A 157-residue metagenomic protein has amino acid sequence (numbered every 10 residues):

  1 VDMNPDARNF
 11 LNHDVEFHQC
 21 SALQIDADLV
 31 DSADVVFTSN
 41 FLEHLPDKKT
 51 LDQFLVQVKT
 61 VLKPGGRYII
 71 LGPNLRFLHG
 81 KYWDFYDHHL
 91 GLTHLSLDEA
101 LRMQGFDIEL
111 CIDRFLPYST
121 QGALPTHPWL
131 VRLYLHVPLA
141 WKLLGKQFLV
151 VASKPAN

Functional and structural regions predicted by a protein language model:
V1-L78, L95-D98, V150-K154: Conserved SAM-binding loop
L11-H13, G80-D84, T120-P125: Short aromatic-enriched loop/helix-cap "lid" or pocket-rim segments at secondary-structure transitions that line
F17, E99, L110-N157: A C-terminal cap/extension of S-adenosyl-L-methionine-dependent methyltransferases that defines the acceptor-substrate
S32, G105-D107: Short loop/turn motifs at secondary-structure junctions
K48, G91, K142-L143: Short, solvent-exposed loop/helix junctions and linker helices that flank or host conserved functional motifs
P73-L78, G91, R114-P117: Short "lid" loop at the C-terminus of a central beta-strand within the Rossmann-like core of SAM-dependent
K81-E99: Acceptor-substrate binding/catalytic loop of class I
